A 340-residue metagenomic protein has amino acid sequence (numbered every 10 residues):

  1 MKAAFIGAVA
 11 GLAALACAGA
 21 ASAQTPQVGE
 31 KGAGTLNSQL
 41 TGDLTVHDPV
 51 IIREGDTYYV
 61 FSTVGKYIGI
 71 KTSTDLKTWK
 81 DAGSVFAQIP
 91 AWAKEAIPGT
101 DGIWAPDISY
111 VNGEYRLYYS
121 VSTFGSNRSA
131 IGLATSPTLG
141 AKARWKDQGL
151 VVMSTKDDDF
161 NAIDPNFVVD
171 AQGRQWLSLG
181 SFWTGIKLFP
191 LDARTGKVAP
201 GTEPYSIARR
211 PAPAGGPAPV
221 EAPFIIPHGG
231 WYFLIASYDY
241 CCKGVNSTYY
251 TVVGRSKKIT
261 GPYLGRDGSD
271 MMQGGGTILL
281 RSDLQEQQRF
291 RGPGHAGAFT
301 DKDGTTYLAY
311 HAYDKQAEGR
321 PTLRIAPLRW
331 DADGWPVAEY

Functional and structural regions predicted by a protein language model:
M1-A4: Positively charged n-region of N-terminal signal peptides that target proteins for export
G7-A16: Bacterial N-terminal signal peptides
A18-S22: Juxtamembrane cytosolic interface motif at the C-terminal end of transmembrane helices
A23-Y340: Carbohydrate-active catalytic/glycan-binding domains of CAZyme proteins, especially the secreted or lumenal ectodomains
